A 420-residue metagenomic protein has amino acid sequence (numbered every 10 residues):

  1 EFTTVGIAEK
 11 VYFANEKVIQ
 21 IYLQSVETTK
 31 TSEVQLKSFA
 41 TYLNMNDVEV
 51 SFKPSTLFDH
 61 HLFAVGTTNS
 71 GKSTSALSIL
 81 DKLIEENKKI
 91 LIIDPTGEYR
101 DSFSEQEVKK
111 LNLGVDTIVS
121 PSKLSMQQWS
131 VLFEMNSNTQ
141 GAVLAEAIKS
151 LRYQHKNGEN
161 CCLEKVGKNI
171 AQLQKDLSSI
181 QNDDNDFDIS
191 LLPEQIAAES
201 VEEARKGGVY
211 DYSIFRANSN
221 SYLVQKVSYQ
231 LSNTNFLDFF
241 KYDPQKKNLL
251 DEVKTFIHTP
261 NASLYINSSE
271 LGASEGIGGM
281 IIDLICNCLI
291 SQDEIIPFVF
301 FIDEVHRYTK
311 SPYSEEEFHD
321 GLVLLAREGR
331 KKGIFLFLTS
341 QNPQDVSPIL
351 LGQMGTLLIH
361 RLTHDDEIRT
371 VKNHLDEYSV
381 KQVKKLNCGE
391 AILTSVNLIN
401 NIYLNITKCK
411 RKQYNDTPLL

Functional and structural regions predicted by a protein language model:
E1-K30: Interdomain "pre-motor" coupling segment immediately N-terminal to P-loop NTPase/helicase cores
Q35-V115, P348, L393: Glycine-rich phosphate-binding loop of nucleotide-binding enzymes
L57-D59, E85-N87, T259-N261, D293-I296 (+2 more regions): Short loop/turn elements that form and flank the Walker-type P-loop nucleotide-binding site in RecA-like NTPase cores
I93, I302, T339-S340: Hydrophobic residues in beta-strands of the RecA-like P-loop NTPase core, especially within AAA+ ATPase
T96-R100, E270-A273, H306-R307, N342-D345 (+3 more regions): Conserved nucleotide-binding/hydrolysis micro-motifs of P-loop NTPases
G97, D101-F103, E107, P121-L324 (+2 more regions): P-loop NTPase motor domains
F133-M135, L324-I402: Conserved ATP-driven motor cores of ASCE-family P-loop NTPases powering translocation/secretion/packaging/pilus
S178-S179, Q195, G389-L420: Conserved P-loop NTPase motor module
